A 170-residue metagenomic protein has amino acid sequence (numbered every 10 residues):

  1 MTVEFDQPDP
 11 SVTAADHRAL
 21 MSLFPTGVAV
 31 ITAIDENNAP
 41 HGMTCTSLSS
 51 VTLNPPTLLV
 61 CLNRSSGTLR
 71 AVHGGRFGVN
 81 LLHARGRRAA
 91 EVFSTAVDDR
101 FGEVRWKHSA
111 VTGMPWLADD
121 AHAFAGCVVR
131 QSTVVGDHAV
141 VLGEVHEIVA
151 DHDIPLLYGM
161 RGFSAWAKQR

Functional and structural regions predicted by a protein language model:
M1-R170: Basic, polyanion-binding surface patches
